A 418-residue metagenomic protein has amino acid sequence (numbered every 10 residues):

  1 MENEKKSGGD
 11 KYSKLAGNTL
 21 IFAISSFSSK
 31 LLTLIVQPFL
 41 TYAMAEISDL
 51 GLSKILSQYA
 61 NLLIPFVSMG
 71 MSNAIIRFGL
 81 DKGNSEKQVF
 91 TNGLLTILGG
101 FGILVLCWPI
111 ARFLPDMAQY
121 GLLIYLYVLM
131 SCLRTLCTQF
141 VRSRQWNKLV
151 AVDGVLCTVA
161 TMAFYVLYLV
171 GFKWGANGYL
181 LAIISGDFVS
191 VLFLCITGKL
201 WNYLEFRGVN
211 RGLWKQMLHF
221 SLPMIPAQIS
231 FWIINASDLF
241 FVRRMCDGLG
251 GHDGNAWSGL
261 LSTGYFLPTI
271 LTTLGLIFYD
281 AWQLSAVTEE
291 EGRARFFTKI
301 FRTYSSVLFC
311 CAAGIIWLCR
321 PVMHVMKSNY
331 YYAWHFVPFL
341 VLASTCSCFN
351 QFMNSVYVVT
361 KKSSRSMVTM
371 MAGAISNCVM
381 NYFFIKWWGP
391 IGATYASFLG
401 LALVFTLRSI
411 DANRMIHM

Functional and structural regions predicted by a protein language model:
M1-L15, L122, V152, A176-A182 (+3 more regions): Interhelical loop/hinge segments that connect adjacent transmembrane helices in multipass membrane
E2-N3, D10-S72, L104, W108 (+3 more regions): Signature of the first transmembrane helix
G17-S29, I55-R112, G292-C311: Membrane-water interface segments that mark the loop-to-transmembrane alpha-helix transition
N18-T33, C157, Y179-L194, G198 (+3 more regions): Transmembrane helical elements of multi-pass membrane transporters/channels
P38, V67-G83, G264, P268-A294 (+2 more regions): Helix-loop junctions and terminal segments of transmembrane helices in multi-pass membrane transport/translocation
I47-S48, A111-Y127, H252-N255, I315-Q351 (+1 more regions): Interfacial segments at transmembrane-helix termini and the short loops linking adjacent helices
F78-G83, S131-V155, V287-T288, L342-A372 (+1 more regions): Membrane-interface junctions at transmembrane-helix termini in multi-pass inner-membrane proteins
V152-L200, A372-C378, P390-A412: Hydrophobic alpha-helical transmembrane segments
